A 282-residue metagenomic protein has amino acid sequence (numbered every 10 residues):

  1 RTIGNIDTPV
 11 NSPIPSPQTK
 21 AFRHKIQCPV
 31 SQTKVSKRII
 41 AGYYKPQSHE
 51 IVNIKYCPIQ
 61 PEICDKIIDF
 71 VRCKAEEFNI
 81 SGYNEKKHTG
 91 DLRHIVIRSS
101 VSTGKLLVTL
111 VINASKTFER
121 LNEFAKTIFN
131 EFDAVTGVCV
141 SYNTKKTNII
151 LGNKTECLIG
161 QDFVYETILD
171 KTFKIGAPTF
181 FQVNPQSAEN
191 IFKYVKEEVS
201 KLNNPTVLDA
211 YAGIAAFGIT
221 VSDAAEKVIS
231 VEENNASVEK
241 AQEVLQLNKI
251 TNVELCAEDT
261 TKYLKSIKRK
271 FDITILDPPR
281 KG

Functional and structural regions predicted by a protein language model:
R1-E156, I168, K193, E197-T206 (+2 more regions): SAM-dependent transferase fold signal centered on methyltransferase-like domains, encompassing both Class I
T117-N122, K126-G282: Rossmann-like S-adenosyl-L-methionine
